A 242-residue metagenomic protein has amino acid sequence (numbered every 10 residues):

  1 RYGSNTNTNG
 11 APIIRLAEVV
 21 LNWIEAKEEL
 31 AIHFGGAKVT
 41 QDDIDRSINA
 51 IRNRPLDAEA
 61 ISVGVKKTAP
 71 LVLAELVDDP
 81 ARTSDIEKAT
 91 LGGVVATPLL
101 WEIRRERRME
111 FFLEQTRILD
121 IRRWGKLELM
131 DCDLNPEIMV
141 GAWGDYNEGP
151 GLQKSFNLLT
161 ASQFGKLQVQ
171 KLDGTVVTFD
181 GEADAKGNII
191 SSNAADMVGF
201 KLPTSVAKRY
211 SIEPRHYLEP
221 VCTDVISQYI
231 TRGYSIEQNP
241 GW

Functional and structural regions predicted by a protein language model:
R1-W242: Acidic/polar-rich alpha-helix caps and helix-coil junctions
